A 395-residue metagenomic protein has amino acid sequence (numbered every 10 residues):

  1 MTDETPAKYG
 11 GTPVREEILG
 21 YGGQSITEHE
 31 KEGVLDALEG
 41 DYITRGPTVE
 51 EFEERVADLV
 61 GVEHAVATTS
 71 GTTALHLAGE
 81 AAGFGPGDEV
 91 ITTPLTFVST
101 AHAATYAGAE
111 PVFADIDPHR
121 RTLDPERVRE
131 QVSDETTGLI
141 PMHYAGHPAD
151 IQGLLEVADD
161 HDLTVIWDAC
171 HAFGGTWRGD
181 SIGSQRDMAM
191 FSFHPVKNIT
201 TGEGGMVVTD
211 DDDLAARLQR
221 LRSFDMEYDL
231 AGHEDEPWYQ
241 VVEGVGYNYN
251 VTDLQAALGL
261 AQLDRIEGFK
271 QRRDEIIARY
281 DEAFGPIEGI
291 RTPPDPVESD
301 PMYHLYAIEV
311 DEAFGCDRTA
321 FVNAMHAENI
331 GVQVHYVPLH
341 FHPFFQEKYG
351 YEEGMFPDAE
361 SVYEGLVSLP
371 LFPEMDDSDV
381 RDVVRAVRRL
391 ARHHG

Functional and structural regions predicted by a protein language model:
M1-T2, G315, A327, Q346-G395: PLP-dependent enzyme catalytic core of the Aspartate aminotransferase-like
M1-Y42, P47, V241-E243, P370: N-terminal "arm"/small-domain region of PLP-dependent enzymes with the aminotransferase-like
V34, V56, A74, V90 (+16 more regions): Generic structural signal for small/hydrophobic residues in well-ordered secondary structure, especially within
Y42-E89, A103-Y106, F113-D115, D180: Phosphate-binding glycine-rich loop
E80-A169, T176: PLP-dependent aminotransferase-like
V132, E156-T164, T201, M206-M226 (+1 more regions): Basic phosphate/pyrophosphate-binding loop/patch that engages nucleotide-derived ligands
A172-R178, Q185-L305, H340-P343: Active-site region of PLP-dependent enzymes
M226-P237, R279, A283-F284, A320-E353 (+1 more regions): Conserved PLP cofactor-binding pocket of PLP-dependent enzymes
